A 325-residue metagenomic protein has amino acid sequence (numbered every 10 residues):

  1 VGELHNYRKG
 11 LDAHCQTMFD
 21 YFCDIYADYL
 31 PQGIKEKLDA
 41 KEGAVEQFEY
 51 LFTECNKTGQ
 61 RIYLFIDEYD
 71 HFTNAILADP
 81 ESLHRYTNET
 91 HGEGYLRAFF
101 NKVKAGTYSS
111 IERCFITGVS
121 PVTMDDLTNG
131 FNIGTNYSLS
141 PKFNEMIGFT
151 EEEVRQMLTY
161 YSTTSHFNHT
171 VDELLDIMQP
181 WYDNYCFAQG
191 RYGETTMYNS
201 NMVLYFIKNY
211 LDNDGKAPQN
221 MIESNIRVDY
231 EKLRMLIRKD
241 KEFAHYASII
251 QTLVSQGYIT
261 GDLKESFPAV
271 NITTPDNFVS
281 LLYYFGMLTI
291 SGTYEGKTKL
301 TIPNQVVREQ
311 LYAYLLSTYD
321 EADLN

Functional and structural regions predicted by a protein language model:
V1-H5, D70-H71, V119-D126, E145 (+3 more regions): Conserved nucleotide-binding/hydrolysis micro-motifs of P-loop NTPases
V1-I62: P-loop NTPase nucleotide-binding core
L11-H14, A78-T87, L127-P141, I207-I222 (+1 more regions): Short secondary-structure boundary/capping segments
Y50-K57, R85-E112: Substrate-engagement module of ASCE P-loop NTPases
T58-E89: Conserved P-loop NTPase "ATPase switch" module shared by AAA+ and STAND
Y63-D67, G94-A98, E112-V119: Structural recognition of the conserved hydrophobic beta-strand(s) that form the central parallel beta-sheet of P-loop
T123-G130, Y137-K208: Amphipathic alpha-helical segments of the small helical/lid subdomains adjacent to P-loop NTPase cores
G134, M197-N325: Extended alpha-helical interface modules used as scaffolds for assembling large macromolecular complexes
